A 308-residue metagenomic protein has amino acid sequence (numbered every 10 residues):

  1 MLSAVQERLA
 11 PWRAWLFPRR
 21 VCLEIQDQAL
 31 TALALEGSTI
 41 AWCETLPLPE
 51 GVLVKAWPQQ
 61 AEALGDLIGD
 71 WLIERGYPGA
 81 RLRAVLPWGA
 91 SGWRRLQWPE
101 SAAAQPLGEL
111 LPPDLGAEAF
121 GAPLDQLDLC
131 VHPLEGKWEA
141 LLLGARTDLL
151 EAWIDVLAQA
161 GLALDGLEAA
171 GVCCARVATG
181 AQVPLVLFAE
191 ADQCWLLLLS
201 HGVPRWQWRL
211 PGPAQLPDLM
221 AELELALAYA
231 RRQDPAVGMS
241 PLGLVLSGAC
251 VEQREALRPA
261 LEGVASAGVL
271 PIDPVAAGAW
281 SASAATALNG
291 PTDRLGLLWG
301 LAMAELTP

Functional and structural regions predicted by a protein language model:
M1-P308: Hydrophobic/aromatic-enriched cytosolic interaction surfaces used to assemble or bind macromolecules
